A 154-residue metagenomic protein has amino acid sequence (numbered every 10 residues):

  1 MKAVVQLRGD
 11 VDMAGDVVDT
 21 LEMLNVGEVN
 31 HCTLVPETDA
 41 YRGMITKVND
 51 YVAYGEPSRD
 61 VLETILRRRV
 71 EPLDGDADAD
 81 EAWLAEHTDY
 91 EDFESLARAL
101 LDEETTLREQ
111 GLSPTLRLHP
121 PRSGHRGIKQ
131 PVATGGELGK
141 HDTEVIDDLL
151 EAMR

Functional and structural regions predicted by a protein language model:
M1-R154: Core subunits and conserved enzymes of cellular information-processing and envelope-translocation systems across
